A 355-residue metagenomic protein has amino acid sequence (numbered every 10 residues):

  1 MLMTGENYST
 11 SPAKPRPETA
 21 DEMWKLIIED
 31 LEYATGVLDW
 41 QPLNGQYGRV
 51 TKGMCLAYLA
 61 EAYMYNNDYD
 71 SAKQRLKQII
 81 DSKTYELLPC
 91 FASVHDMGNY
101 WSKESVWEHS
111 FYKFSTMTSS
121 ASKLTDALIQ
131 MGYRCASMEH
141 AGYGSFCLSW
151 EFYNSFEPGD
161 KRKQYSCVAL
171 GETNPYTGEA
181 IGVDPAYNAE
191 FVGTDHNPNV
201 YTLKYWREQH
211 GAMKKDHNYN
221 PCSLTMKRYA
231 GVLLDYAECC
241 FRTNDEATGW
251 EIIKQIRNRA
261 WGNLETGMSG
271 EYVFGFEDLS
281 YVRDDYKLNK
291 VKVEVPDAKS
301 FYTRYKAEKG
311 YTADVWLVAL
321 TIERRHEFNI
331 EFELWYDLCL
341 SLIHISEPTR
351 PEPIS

Functional and structural regions predicted by a protein language model:
M1-E6, M117-S120, Y176-G178, T266-S269 (+1 more regions): Short, solvent-exposed loop/turn and secondary-structure capping segments
M1-L2, M23-L38, Q46-I80, W107 (+6 more regions): Extended, hydrophobic/aromatic-rich amphipathic alpha-helical segments that build helical scaffolds
M1-V50, D68, R207-T225, F241-T243 (+2 more regions): Aromatic-anchored glycine-rich loop motif in surface-exposed flexible loops
E18-D21, A57-N67, K103-F111, G267 (+2 more regions): Short, charged low-complexity intrinsically disordered segments located at boundaries of structured domains
Q78-L234, E238-D245, I330, S341-S346 (+2 more regions): Elongated scaffold/linker segments in the mid-to-C-terminal portions of large proteins
Y85-Y100, N263-L279, L334-W335: Charged/polar, low-hydrophobicity segments characteristic of intrinsically disordered regions and flexible loops
S105, S110-T118, A247, V282-L342 (+1 more regions): C-terminal capping/lid segments that line or modulate ligand- or cofactor-binding pockets
